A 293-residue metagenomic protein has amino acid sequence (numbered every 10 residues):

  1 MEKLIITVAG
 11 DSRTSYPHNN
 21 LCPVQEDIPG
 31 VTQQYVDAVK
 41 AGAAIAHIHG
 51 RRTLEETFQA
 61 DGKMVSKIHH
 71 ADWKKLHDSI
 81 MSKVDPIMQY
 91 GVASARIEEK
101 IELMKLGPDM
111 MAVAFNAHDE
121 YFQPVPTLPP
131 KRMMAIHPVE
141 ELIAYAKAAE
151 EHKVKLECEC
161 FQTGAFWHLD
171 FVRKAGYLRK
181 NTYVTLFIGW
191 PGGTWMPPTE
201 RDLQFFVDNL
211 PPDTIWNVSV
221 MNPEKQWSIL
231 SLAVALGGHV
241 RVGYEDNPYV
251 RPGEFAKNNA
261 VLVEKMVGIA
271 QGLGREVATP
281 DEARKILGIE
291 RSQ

Functional and structural regions predicted by a protein language model:
M1-P23, F115, D119-V125, P129: N-terminal small/glycine-rich loop or linker at the start of catalytic domains across soluble metabolic enzymes
A9-Q33, Q89-I97, K131-I136, E157 (+3 more regions): Active-site mouth loops of central-metabolism enzymes
V31, A38, H49, M111 (+4 more regions): Conserved, mostly hydrophobic/aromatic
A44-W73, F187-W190, P248-P252: Glycine-rich, proline-tolerant flexible connector loops at the mouths of alpha/beta enzymes
T57-Y90, Y145-A149, Q204-D213, A260-G274: Alpha-helix-loop-beta-strand connector modules within alpha/beta enzyme cores
Q59-I136: Active-site beta->alpha loop and helix N-cap motifs at the rims of alpha/beta catalytic domains
A112-E245, F255-A256: Catalytic alpha/beta core domains of metabolic enzymes, predominantly
E264, G268-Q293: Mid-to-C-terminal alpha-helical segments outside catalytic/metal-binding sites
